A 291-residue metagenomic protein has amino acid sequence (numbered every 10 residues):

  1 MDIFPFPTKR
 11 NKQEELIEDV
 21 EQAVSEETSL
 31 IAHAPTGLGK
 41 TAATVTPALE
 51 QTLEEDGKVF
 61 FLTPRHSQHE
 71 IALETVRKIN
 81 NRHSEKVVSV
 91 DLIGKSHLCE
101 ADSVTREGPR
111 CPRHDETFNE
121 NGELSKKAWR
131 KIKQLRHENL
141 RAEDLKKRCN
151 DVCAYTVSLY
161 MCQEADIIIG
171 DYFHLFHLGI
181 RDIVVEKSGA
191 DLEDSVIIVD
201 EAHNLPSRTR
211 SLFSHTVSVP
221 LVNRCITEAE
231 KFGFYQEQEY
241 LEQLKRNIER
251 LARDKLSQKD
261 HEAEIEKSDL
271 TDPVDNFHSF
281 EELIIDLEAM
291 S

Functional and structural regions predicted by a protein language model:
M1-H33: Conserved pre-motif I regulatory segment
I3, P7-R10, L53-I168, F173-F176 (+5 more regions): A substrate-engagement module of RecA-like helicase motors
D19-Q22, T41-E55, T75-I79: Walker A/P-loop NTP-binding motif
E26-T46: Walker A/P-loop
S29, K58, I167, V196-I197: Hydrophobic "anchor" residues on beta-strands that sit immediately upstream of conserved functional sites
T156-D166, I180-S195: Short basic/glycine-enriched coil/helix segment immediately N-terminal to the Walker B
H174, D191-N223: SF2 helicase catalytic motif II
